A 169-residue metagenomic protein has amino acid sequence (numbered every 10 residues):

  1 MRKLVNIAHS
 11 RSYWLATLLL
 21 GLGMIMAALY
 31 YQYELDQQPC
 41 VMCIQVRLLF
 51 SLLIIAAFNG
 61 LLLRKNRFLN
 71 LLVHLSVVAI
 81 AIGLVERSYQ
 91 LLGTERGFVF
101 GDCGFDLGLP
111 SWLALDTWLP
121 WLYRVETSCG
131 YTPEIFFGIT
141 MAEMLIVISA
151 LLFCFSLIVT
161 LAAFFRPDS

Functional and structural regions predicted by a protein language model:
I7-L18, K65-V85: Interfacial segments of alpha-helical transmembrane regions
L19-Q38, A57-G60: Immediate flanking context of iron-sulfur cluster ligation sites
A27-Q32, I82-G97, L115: C-terminal TM-helix exit segments that contain a strictly Trp-centered aromatic cap at the helix terminus
Q37-R47, V73, G101-G104: Non-cytosolic membrane-interface motifs at loop->transmembrane helix junctions
Q38, I44-G60, L109-S111: Iron-sulfur (Fe-S) cluster-binding segments and ferredoxin-like electron-carrier domains, especially [2Fe-2S]
S51-L63, A150-T160: Membrane-interfacial alpha-helical segments at the cytosolic side of multi-pass membrane proteins
E95-T140: Extracytosolic (periplasmic/ER-lumenal) interhelical loops and adjacent juxtamembrane/interface segments of multi-pass
W121-S169: A hydrophobic membrane-anchoring alpha-helix module
